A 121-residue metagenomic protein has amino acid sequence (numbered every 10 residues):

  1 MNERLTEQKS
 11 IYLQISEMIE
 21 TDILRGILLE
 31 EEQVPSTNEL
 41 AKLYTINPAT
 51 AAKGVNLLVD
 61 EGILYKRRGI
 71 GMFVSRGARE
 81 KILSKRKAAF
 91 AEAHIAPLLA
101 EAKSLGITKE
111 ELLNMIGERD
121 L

Functional and structural regions predicted by a protein language model:
M1-V34, E39, A89-D120: Extreme N-terminal segment that seeds HTH/winged-HTH DNA-binding domains in transcriptional regulators
Y12, S36, M72-K87: Short, cationic-aromatic polyanion-contact patches
L13, A49-A51, R68, L99: Hydrophobic alpha-helical segments
I27-L28, E32, D60-G69, F73-R76: Beta-hairpin "wing" of winged helix-turn-helix
Q33-Y65: N-terminal helix-turn-helix
A41-K42, G77, L121: Short Asp/Glu-rich motifs
G54, R67-G69, A88, E110: Hydrophobic alpha-helical segments, especially transmembrane helices and their immediate juxtamembrane helical caps
